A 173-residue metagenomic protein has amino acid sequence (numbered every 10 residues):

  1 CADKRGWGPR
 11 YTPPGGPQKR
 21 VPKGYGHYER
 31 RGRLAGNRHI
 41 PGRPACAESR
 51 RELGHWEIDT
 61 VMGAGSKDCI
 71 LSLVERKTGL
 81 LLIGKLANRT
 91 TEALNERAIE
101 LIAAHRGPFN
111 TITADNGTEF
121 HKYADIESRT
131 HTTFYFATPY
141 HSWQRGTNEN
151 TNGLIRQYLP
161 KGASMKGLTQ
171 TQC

Functional and structural regions predicted by a protein language model:
C1-E48: Basic, flexible linker segments flanking DNA-binding modules in nucleic acid-interacting mobile-element proteins
E48, V61, G65-L82: Short conserved beta-strand segments at catalytic cores or DNA/RNA-binding microdomains of nucleic-acid binding
L53-G63: Two-metal-ion RNase H-like nuclease active-site motif
D59, L73, G79, A98 (+3 more regions): Mobile genetic element proteins and their domesticated derivatives, centered on retroelements and DNA transposons
M62-S66, I83-R106: Active-site beta-loop-alpha junctions of metal-dependent nucleic acid enzymes, especially the RNase H-like/DDE
G79-G84, F136, K161: Short small-residue beta-strand/loop micro-motif enriched in glycine and branched aliphatics
A114-N116, H121-A124, F136-L159, K166-C173: RNase H-like two-metal-ion nuclease catalytic core shared by retroviral integrases and related mobile-element nucleases
R129-T130: Short, structured coil segments at secondary-structure junctions
